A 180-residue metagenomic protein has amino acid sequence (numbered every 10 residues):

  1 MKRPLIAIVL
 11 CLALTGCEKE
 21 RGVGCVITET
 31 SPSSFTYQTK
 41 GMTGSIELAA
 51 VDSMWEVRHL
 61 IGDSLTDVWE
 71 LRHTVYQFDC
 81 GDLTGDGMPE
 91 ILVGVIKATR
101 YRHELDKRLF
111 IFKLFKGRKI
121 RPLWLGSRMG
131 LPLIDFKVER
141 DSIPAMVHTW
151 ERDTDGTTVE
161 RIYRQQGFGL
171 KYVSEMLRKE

Functional and structural regions predicted by a protein language model:
P4-A13: Sec-dependent N-terminal signal peptides
C17-E180: Beta-propeller-forming repeat regions
